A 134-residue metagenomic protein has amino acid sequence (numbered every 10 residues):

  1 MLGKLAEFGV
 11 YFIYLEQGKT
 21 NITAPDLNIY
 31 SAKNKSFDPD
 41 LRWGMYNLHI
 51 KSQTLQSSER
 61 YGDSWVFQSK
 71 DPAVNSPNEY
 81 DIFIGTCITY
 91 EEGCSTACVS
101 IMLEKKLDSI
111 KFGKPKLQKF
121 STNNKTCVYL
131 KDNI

Functional and structural regions predicted by a protein language model:
M1-W43, K51-I134: Nucleic-acid endonuclease domains
